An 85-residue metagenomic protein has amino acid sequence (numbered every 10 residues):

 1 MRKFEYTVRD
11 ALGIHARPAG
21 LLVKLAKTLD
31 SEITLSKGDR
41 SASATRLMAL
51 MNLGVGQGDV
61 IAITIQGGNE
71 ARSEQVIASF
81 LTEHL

Functional and structural regions predicted by a protein language model:
M1-E5, V60-A62: Intrinsic-disorder/low-complexity, polar/charged segments enriched in Ser/Thr/Lys/Arg/Asp/Glu/Gln
E5-T7, L81: Compositionally biased, low-structure terminal segments
T7-M48, N52-L53, Q57, I65: Compact, glycine-rich, soluble single-domain proteins
M51-L85: C-terminal structural segments of small proteins and small subunits
